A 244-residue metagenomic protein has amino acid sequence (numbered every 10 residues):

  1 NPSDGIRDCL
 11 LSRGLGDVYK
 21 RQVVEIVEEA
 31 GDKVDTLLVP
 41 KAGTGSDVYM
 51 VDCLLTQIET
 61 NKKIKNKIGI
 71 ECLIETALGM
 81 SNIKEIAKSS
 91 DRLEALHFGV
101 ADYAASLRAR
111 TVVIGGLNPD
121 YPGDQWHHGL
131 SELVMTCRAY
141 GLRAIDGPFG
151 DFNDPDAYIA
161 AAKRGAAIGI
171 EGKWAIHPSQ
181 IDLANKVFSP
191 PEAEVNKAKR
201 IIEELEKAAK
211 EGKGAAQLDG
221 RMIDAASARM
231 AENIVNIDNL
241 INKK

Functional and structural regions predicted by a protein language model:
N1-Y19: Single conserved hydrophobic/aromatic residue that forms the stacking wall/gate of nucleotide- or nucleobase-binding
R13, D17-K244: Expand to "…catalyze enediolate/carbanion chemistry for C-C bond making/breaking, isomerization, decarboxylation
